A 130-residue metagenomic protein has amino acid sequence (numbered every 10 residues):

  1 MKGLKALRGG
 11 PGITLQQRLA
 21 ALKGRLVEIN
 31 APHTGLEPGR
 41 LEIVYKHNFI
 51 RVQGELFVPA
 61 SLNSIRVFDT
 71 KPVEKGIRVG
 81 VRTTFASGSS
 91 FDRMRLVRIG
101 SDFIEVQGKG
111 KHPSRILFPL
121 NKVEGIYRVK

Functional and structural regions predicted by a protein language model:
M1-K130: Short glycine-rich, low-complexity segments
